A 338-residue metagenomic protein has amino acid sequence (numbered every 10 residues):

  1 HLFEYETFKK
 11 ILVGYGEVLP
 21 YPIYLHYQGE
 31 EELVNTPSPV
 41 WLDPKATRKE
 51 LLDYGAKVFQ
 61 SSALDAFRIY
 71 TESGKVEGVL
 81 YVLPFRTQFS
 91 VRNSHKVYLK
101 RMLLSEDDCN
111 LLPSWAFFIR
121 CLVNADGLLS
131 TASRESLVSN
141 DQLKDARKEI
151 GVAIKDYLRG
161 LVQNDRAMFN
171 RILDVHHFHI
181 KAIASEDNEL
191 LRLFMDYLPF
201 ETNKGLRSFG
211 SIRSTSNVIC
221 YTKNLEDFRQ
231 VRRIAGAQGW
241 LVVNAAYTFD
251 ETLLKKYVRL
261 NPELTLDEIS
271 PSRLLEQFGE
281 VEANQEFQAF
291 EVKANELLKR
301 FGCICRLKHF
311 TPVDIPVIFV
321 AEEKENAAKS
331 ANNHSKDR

Functional and structural regions predicted by a protein language model:
H1-R338: Conserved GHKL (Bergerat-fold) ATPase module
